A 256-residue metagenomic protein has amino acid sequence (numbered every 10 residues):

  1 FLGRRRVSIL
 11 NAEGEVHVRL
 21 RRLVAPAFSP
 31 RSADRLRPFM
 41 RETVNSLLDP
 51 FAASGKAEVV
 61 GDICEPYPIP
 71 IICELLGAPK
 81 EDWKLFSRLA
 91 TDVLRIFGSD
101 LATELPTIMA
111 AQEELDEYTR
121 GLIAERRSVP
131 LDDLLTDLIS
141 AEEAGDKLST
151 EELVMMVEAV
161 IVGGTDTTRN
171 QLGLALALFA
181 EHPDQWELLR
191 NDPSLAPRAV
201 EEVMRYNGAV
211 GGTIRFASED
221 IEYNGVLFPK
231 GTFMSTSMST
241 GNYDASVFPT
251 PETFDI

Functional and structural regions predicted by a protein language model:
F1-I256: Cytochrome P450
